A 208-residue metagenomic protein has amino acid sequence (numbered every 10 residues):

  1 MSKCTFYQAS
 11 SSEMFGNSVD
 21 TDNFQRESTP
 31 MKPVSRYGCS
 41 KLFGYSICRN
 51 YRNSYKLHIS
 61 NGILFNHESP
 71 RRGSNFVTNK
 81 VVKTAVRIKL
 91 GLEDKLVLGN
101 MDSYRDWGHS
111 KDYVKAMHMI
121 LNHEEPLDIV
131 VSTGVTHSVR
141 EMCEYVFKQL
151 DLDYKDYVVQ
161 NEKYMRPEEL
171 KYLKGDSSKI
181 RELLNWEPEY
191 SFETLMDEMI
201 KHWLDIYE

Functional and structural regions predicted by a protein language model:
M1-H67, K111, L121, W186-Y190 (+1 more regions): N-terminal Rossmann-like NAD(P)+-binding domain of SDR-like oxidoreductases, especially those catalyzing
R72-G73, V77-E208: C-terminal substrate-binding subdomain of Rossmann-fold SDR/epimerase-dehydratase oxidoreductases
